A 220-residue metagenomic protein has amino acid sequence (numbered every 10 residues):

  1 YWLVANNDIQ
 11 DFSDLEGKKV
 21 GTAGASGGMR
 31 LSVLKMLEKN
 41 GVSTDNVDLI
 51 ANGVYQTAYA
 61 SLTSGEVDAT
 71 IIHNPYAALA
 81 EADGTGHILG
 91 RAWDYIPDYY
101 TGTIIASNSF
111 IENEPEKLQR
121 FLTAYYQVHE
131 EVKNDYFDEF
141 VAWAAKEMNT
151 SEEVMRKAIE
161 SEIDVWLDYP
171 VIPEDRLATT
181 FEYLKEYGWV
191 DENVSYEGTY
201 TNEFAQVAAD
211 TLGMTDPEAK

Functional and structural regions predicted by a protein language model:
Y1-D83, E174-T179: Bilobed "Venus flytrap"/periplasmic-binding protein-like clamshell domains and structurally analogous long
I9, V42-T44, T150, W189-V190 (+1 more regions): Helix N-cap/coil-helix junction residues
L37, A80, A144-A145, L184-K185 (+1 more regions): Hydrophobic alpha-helix position signal
I50, Q56-K146: Pocket-lining segment of extracytoplasmic ligand-binding domains
S64-E66, Y169-I172, L212-A219: Short, surface-exposed secondary-structure junctions/capping segments
A82-G84, T101-T103, V165-L167, F204-V207: Short secondary-structure transition/capping segments
E112-D191: Secondary-structure end/capping motifs
E182-K220: Conserved C-terminal helix/tail region of periplasmic/extracytoplasmic solute-binding proteins
